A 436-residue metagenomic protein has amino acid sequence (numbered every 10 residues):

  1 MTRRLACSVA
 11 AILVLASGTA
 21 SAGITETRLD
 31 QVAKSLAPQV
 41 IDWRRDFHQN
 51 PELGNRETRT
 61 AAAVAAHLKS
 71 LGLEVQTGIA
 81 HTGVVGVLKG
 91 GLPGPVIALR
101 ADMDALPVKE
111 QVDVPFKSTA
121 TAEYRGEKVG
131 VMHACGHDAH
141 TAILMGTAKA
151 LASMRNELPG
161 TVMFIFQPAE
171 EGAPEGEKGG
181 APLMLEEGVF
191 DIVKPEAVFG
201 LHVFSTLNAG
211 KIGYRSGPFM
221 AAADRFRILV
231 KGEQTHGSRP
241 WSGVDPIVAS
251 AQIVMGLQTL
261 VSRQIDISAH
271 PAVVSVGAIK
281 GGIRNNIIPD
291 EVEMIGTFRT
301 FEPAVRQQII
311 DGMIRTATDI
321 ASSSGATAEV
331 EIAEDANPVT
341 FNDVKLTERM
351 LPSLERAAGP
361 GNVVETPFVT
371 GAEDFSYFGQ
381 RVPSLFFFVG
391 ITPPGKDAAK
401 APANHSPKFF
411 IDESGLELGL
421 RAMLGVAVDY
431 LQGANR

Functional and structural regions predicted by a protein language model:
M1-V9: Bacterial N-terminal signal peptides that target proteins for export
L15-A20: N-terminal signal peptide c-region/cleavage motif recognized by signal peptidases
G23, S70, A251-R436: Metal-dependent amide/peptide-bond hydrolase catalytic core, centered on the "pita-bread" metallohydrolase fold
I24-M132, A142-G160: Acidic/His- and Gly-rich active-site-bordering loop/insert found across diverse amide/peptide-bond hydrolases
K34-P38, P51-A62, A134, D138 (+7 more regions): Soluble non-cytosolic domains of exported or imported proteins
F47, G86, L99, H137 (+8 more regions): Divalent metal-coordination and catalytic microenvironments
A120-M132, D138-A139, A150-A278, I283-P289: Histidine/acidic-residue-rich, glycine-tolerant segments that coordinate divalent metal ions
